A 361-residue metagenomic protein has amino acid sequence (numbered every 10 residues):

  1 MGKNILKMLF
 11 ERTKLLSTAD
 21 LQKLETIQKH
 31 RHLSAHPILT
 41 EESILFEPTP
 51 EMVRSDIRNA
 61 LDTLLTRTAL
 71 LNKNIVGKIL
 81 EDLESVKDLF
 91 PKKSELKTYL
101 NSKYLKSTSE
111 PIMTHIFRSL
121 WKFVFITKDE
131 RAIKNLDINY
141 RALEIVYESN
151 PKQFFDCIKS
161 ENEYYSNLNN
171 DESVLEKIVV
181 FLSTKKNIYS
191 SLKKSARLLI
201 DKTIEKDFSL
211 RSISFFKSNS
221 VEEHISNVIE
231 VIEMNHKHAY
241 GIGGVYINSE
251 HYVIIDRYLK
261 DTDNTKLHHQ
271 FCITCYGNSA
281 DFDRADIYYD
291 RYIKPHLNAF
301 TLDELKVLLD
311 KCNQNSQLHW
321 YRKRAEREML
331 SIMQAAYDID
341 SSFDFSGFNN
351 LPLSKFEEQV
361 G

Functional and structural regions predicted by a protein language model:
M1, D20, A35, D56 (+2 more regions): Functionally constrained cores in energy, signaling, and assembly domains
M1-F10: Feature for intrinsically disordered/low-complexity regulatory segments and propeptides
G2, D20, I27, P50-V53 (+5 more regions): Short runs of predominantly hydrophobic/aromatic residues within well-ordered alpha helices that form helix-helix
K14-A69: Charge-enriched, short contiguous segments at helix-coil
K73-G361: Non-catalytic all-alpha helical scaffold/repeat segments
